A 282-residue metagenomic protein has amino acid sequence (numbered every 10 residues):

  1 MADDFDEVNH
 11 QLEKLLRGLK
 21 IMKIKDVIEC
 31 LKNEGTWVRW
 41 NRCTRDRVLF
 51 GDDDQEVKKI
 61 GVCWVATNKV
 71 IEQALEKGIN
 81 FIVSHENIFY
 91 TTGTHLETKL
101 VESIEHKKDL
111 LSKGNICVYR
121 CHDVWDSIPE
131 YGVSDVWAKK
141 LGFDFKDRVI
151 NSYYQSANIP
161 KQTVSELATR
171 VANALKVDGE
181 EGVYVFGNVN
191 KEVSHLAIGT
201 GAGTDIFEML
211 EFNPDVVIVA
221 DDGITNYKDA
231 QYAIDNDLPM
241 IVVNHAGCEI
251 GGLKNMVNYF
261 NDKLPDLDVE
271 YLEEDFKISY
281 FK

Functional and structural regions predicted by a protein language model:
A2-D4: Targeting/processing segments of secretory and organellar proteins
E7, L12, L19-K282: Active-site catalytic microenvironments in core metabolic enzymes, especially phosphate/sugar-handling
